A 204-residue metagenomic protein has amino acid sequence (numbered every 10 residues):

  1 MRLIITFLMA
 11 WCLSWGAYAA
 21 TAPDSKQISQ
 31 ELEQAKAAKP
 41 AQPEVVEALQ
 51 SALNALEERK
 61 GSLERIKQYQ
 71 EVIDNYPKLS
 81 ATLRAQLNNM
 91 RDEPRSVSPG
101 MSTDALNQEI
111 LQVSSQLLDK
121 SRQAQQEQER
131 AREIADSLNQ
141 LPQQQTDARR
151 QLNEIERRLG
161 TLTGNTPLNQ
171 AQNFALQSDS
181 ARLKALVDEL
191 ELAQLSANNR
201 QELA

Functional and structural regions predicted by a protein language model:
M1-I4: Positively charged n-region of N-terminal signal peptides that target proteins for export
T6-S14: Bacterial N-terminal signal peptides
A17-A204: Flexible, low-complexity extramembrane segments of multi-pass membrane transporters/channels
